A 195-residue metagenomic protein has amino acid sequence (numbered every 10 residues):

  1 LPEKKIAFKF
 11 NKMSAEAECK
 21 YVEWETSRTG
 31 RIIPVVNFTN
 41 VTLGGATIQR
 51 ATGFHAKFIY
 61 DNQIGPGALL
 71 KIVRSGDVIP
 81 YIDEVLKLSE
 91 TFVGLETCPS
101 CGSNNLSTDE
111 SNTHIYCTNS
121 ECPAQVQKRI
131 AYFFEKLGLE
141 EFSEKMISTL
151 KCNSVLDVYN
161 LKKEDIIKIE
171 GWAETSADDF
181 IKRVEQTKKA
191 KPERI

Functional and structural regions predicted by a protein language model:
L1-I195: RNA/tRNA-interacting regions in translation and RNA-turnover enzymes
